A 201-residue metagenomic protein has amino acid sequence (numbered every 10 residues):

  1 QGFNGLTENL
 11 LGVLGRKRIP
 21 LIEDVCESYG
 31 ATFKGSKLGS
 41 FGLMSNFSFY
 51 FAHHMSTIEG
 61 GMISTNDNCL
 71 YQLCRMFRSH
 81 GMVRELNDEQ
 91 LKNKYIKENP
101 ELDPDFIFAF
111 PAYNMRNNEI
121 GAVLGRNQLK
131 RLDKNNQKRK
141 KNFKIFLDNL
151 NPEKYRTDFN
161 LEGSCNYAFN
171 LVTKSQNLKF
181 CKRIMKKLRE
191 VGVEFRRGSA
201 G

Functional and structural regions predicted by a protein language model:
Q1-T57, M62-Q72: Active-site phosphate-binding strand-loop segment of PLP-dependent enzymes
F3-R16, T32, N68-G201: PLP-dependent aminotransferase class I/II
